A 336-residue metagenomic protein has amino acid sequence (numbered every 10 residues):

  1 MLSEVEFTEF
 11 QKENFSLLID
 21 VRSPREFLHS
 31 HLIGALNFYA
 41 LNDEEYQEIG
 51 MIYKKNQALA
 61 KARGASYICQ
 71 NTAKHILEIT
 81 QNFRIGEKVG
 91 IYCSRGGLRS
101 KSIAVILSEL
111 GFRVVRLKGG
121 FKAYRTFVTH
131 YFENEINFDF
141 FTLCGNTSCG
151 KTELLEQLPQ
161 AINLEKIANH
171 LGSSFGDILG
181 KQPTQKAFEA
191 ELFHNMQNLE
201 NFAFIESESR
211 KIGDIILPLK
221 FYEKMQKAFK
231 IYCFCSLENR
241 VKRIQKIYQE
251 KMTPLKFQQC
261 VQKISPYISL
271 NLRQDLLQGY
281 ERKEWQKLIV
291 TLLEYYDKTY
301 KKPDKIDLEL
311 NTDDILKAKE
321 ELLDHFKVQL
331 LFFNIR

Functional and structural regions predicted by a protein language model:
K12-F83: Positively charged, proline/Ser/Thr-rich regional signature most characteristic of the Rhodanese/CDC25-like
V21-E26, S148-G150, K166: Short, polar loop motifs at secondary-structure junctions
A60-K118: Catalytic cysteine-centered active loop of the rhodanese-like fold, especially the PTP/DSP P-loop
F83, Y131-F138: Phosphate-binding P-loop
R99, D139-P159: Glycine-rich phosphate-binding P-loop
R116-T129, Q245, F257-C260: Long, charge-dense
P159-K224: Conserved nucleotide-sensing/catalytic segment adjacent to the nucleotide-binding pocket in NTP-handling enzymes
K224-K230, F234-R336: Conserved NTP phosphate-binding and transfer environment spanning the P-loop NTPase/kinase superfamily
